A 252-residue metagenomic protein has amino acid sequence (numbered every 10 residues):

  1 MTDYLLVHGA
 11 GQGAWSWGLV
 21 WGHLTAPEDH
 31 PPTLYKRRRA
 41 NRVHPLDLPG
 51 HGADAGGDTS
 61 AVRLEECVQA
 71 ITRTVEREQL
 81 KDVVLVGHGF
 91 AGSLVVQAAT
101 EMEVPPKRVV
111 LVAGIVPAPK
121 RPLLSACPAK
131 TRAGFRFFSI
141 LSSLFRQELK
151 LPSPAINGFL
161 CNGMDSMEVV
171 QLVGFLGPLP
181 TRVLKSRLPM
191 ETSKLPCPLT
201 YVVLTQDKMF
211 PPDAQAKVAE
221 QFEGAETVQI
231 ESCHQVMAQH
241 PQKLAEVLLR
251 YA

Functional and structural regions predicted by a protein language model:
T2-A55: Conserved HGGG/HGGXW glycine-rich cap/lid loop of the alpha/beta-hydrolase fold
R42-V84, T100, L124: Active-site loop/oxyanion-hole signature of alpha/beta-hydrolase fold enzymes
V86-A91, V95: Gly/Ala-rich beta-loop-alpha elbow adjacent to hydrolase catalytic centers
T100-F145, P152-S153, P180-L184: Flexible "cap/lid" loop of the alpha/beta hydrolase fold
F145-S193: Conserved alpha/beta-hydrolase catalytic His-Asp/Glu region
L195, Y201-V203: Short beta-strand/loop motif that positions the catalytic acidic residue of the alpha/beta-hydrolase fold
T205-E231, A238, R250-Y251: Conserved loop-alpha-helix segment in the C-terminal half of the alpha/beta-hydrolase fold that carries the catalytic
